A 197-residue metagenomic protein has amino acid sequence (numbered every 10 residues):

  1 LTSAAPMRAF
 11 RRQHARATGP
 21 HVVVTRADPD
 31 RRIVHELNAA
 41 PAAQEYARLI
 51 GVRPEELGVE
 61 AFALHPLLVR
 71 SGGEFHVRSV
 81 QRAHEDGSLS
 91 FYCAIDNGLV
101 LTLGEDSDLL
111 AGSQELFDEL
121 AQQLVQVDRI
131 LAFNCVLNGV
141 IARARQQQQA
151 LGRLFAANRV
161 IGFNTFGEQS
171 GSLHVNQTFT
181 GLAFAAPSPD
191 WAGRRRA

Functional and structural regions predicted by a protein language model:
L1-R143, Q148-N158, T165-A197: Small-residue-enriched flexible segments
